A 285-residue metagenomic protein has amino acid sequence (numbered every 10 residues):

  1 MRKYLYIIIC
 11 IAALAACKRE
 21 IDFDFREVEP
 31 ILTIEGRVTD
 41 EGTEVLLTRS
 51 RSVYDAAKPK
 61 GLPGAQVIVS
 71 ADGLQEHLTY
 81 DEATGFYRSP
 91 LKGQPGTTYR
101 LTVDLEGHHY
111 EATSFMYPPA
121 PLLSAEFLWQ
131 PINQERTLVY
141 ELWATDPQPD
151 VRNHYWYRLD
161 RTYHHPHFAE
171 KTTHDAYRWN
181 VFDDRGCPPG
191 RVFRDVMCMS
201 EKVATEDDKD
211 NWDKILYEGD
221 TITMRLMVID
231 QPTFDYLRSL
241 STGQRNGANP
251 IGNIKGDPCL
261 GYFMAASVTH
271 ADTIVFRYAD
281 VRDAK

Functional and structural regions predicted by a protein language model:
R2-I8: Sec-dependent signal peptide recognition, specifically the positively charged N-region followed immediately by
L14-A16: C-terminal motif of bacterial Sec signal peptides marking the signal peptidase cleavage site
K18-K285: A sequence/structural signal for flexible, mid-protein segments enriched in small/helix-disrupting residues
